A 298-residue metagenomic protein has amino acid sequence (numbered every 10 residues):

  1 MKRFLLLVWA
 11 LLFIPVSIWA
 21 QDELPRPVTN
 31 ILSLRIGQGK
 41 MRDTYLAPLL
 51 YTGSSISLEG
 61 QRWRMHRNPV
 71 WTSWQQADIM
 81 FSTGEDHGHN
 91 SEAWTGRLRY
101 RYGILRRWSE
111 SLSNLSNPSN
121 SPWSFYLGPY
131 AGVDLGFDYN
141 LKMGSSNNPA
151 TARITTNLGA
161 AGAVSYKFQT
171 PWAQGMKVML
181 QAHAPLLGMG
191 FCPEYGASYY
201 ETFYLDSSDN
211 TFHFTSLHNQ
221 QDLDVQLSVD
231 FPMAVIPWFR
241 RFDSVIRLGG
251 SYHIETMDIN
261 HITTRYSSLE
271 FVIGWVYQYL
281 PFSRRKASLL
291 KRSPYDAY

Functional and structural regions predicted by a protein language model:
A20-G84, D296-Y298: Short glycine/proline- and aromatic-enriched beta-strand/turn motifs that initiate or cap beta-hairpins
D22-V28, W63-S73, R107-F125, Q169-K177 (+2 more regions): Short loop/turn motifs that connect adjacent beta-strands in outer-membrane beta-barrel proteins
L32-K40, Q75-T83, L127-F137, V164 (+3 more regions): Transmembrane beta-barrel strands of outer-membrane/channel proteins
M41-L50, S82-A93, S145-T151, N210-S216 (+1 more regions): Extracellular loop and loop/strand-boundary signature of outer-membrane beta-barrel proteins
L50-I56, W71, E92-Y100, W123 (+3 more regions): Residues that define the transmembrane beta-barrel architecture of outer-membrane proteins
I56-H66, L98-E110, N114, V133 (+4 more regions): Residues on the lipid-exposed face of transmembrane beta-strands in outer-membrane beta-barrel proteins
N147-R241: Outer-membrane beta-barrel transmembrane domain signature
S267-Y298: Outer-membrane beta-barrel "beta-signal"
